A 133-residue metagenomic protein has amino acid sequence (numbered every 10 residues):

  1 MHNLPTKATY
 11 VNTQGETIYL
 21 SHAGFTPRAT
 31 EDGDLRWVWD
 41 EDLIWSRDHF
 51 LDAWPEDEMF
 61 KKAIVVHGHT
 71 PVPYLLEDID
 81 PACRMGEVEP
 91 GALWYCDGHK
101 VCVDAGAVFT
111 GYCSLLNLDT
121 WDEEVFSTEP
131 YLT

Functional and structural regions predicted by a protein language model:
M1-V101, G106-G111: Acidic, His/Gly-enriched loop-helix segments that form or flank divalent-metal centers in metallo-dependent hydrolases
N12-Q14, N117-D122: Short acidic-glycine loop/turn motifs at beta-strand connectors
C113-L115: C-terminal regions of proteins
E123-S127: Short hydrophobic/aromatic-rich beta-strand segments that constitute the beta-sheet cores of beta-sandwich/beta-barrel
T128-T133: Short, solvent-exposed aromatic-acidic interface loops
